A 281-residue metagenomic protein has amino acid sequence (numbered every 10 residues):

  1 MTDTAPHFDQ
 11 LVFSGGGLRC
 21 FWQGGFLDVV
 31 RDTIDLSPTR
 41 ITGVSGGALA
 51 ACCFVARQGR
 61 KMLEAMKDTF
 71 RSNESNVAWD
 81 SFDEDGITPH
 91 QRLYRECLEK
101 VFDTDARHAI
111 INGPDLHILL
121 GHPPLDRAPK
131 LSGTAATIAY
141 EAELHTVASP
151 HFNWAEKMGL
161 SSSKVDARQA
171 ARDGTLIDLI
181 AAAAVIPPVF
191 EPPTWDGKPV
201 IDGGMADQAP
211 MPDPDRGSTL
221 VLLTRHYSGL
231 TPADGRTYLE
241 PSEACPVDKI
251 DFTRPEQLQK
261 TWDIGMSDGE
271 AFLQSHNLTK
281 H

Functional and structural regions predicted by a protein language model:
M1-I41, C52-H281: Patatin-like phospholipase
G43, G47: Gly/Ala-rich beta-loop-alpha elbow adjacent to hydrolase catalytic centers
